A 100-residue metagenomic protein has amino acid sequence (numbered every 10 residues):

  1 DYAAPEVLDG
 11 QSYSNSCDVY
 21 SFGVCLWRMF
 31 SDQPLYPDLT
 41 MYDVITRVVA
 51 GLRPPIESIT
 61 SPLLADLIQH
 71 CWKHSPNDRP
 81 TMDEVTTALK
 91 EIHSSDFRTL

Functional and structural regions predicted by a protein language model:
D1-Y2: Activation loop signature of Hanks-family protein kinases
G10-N15: Activation segment
D18: Conserved catalytic-loop aspartate of Hanks-type protein kinases
S31-L35: Structural helix C-cap motif within protein kinase domains
V48-S58: Short proline-rich PxxP-based motifs
I59-W72: Conserved C-terminal C-lobe helix
W72-E84: A conserved short helix/loop substructure at the end of the activation segment of eukaryotic-like protein kinase domains
